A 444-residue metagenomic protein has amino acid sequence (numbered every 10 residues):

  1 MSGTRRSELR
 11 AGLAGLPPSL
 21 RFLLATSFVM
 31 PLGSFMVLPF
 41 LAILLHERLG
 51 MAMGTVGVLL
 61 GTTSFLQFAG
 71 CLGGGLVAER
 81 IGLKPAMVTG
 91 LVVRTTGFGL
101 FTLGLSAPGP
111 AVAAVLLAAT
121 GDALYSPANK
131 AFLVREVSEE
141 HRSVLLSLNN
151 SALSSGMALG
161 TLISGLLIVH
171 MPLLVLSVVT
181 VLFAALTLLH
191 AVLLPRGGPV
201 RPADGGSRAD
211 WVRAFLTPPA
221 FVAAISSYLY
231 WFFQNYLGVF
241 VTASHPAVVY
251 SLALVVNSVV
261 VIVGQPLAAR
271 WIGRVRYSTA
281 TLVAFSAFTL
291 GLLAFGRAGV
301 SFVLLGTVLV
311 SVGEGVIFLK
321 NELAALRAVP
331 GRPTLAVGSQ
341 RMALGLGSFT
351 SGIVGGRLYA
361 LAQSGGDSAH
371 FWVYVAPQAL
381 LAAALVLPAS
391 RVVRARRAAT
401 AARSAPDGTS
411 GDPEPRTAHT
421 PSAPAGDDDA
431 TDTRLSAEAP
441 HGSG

Functional and structural regions predicted by a protein language model:
S2-P17, P195-V222, A405-E414: Juxtamembrane intracellular "pre-TM" segments in multi-pass secondary transporters
A14-S64, T217-A253: Helix-loop boundary and gating motifs at the non-cytosolic
G70-G82, V263-Y277, Y359: Helix-to-loop junctions at the C-terminal end of transmembrane segments in multipass secondary transporters
P85-G99, T279-L293: Structural signature of the two symmetry-related core transmembrane helices
V115-L153: Cytoplasmic helix-loop-helix junction between adjacent transmembrane helices in 12-TM secondary transporters
V169-V181, R357-A379: A membrane-interface helix-boundary motif in multi-pass transporters
V181-V200, L385-S390: C-terminal membrane-cytosol helix-exit motif in multi-pass small-molecule transporters
T334-Q363: A late C-terminal transmembrane helix in Major Facilitator Superfamily
